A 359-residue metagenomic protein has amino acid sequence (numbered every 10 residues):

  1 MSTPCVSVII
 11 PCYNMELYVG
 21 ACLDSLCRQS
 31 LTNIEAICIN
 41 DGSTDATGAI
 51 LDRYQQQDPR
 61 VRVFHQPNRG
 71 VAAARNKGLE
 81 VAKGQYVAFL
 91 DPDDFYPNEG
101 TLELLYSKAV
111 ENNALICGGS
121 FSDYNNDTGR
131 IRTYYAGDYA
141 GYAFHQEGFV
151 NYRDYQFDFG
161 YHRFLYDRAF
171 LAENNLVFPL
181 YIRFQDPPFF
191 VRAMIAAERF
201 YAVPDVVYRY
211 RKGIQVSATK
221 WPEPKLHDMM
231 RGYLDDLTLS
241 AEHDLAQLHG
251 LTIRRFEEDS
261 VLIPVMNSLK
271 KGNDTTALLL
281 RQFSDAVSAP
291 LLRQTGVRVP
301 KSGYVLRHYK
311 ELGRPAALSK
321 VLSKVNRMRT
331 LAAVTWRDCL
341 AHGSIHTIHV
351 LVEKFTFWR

Functional and structural regions predicted by a protein language model:
M1-C27: N-proximal low-complexity "stem/linker" segments adjacent to membrane-targeting elements
L17-G20, D45-R53: Acidic helix N-cap motif at the loop->helix transition within catalytic regions of sugar-transfer enzymes
S25, N40-A49, P67: A conserved acidic beta->alpha catalytic loop
G48-K83: Conserved donor nucleotide-binding strand/loop of the catalytic core
V71, P92-V203, Y208-P224: Donor-binding/catalytic cores of nucleotide-activated saccharide and glycerol-phosphate transferases/polymerases
V87: Short aromatic/hydrophobic "clamp" motif used to bind/position activated sugar donors
D205-I214, T219-Q247, E258-L292: Catalytic core of nucleotide-sugar-dependent glycosyltransferases
K270-R359: Membrane-interface aromatic/basic loop that binds lipid-linked glycans or pyrophosphate carriers, typified by
